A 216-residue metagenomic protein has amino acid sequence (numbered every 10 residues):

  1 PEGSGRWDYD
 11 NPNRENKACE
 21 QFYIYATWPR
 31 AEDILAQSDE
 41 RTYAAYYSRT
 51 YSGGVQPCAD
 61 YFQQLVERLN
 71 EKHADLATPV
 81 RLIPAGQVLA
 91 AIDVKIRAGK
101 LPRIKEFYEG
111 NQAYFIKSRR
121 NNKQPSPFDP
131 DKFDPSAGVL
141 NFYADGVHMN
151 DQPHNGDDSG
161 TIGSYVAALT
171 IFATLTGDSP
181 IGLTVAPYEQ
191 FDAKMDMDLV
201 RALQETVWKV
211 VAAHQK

Functional and structural regions predicted by a protein language model:
P1-D8, K17-Y46: Oxyanion-hole/transition-state-stabilizing segment in secreted/luminal serine hydrolases and related acyltransferases
S4-G5, G54, C58-L65, L82 (+2 more regions): Stable alpha-helical elements in mature extracytoplasmic
N11-E20, Y61-L82, T174: A structural motif corresponding to the C-terminal end of an alpha-helix and its immediate exit/capping segment
Q21-A26, R81-P84, V166: Structural recognition of the beta-strand scaffold that forms the well-ordered cores of secreted hydrolase catalytic
R30-Q63, D75-L76, V88-K100: Serine-dependent acyl-ester chemistry module
V80-A90, V185-P187: Acidic carboxylate-rich catalytic motifs and surrounding loops in phosphoryl-/glycosyl-chemistry enzymes
I96-K216: Conserved catalytic region of serine esterases and O-acyltransferases that act on ester linkages in lipids
